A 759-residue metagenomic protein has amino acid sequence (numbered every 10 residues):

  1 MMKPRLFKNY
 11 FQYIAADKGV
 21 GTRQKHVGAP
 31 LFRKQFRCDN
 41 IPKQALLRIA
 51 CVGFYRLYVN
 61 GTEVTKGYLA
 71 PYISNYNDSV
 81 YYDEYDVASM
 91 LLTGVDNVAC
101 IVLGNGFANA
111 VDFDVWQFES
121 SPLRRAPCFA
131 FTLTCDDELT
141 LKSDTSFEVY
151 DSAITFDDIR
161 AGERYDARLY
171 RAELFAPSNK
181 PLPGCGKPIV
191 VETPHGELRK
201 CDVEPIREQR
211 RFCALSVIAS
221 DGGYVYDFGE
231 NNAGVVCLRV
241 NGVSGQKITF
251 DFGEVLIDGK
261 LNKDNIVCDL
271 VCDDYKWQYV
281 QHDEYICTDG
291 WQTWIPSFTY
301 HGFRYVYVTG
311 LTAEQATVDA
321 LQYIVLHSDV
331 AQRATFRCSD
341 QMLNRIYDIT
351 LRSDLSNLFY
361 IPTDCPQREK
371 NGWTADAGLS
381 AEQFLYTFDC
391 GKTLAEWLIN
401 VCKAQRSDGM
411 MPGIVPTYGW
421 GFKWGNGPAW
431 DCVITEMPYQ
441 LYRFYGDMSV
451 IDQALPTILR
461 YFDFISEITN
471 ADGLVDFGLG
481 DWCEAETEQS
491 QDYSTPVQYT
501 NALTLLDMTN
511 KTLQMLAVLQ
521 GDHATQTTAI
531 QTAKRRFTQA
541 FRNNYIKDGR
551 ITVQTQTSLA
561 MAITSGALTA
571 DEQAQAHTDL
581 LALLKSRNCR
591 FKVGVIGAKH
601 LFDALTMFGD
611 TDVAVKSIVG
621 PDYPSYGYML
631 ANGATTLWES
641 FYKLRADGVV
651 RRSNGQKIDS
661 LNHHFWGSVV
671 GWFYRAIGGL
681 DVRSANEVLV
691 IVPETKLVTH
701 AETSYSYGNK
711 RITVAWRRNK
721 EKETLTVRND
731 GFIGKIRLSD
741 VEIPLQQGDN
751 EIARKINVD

Functional and structural regions predicted by a protein language model:
M1-R368, D376, K392-A395, P412-G419 (+4 more regions): Extracellular/oxidizing-compartment recognition motifs
V20-V27, L46, Y72-Y76, D86-A88 (+16 more regions): Alpha-helix capping and helix-loop boundary segments enriched in small/acidic/polar residues
L46-I49, V235-E254, F298, T309-L311 (+5 more regions): Alpha-helical support elements that line or immediately flank enzyme active sites and cofactor-binding pockets
F54, K142-D151, Q315-I349, L355 (+3 more regions): Active-site acid/base region of carbohydrate-active enzymes
T65-P71, N75, K260-Y275, G391-S494 (+1 more regions): Helix-terminus loop motifs that line ligand-binding clefts
G67, L503, D507-Q520: Conserved, charged catalytic cores of large soluble enzymes
V98, Y165-A176, E369, T387 (+5 more regions): C-terminal capping/lid segments that line or modulate ligand- or cofactor-binding pockets
C128-A130, F147-N179, R199-E208, T532 (+1 more regions): Non-catalytic C-terminal accessory modules of carbohydrate-active enzymes
